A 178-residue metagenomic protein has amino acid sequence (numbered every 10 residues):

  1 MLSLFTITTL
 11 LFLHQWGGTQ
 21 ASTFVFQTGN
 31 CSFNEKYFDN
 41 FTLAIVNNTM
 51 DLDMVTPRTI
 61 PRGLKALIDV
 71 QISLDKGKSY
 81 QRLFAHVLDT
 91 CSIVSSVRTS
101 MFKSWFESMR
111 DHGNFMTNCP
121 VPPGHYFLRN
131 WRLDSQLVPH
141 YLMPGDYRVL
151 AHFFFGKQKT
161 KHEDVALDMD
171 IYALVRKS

Functional and structural regions predicted by a protein language model:
L2-F115, V121-H125, L137-S178: N-terminal onset of structured domains
L128-Q136: Short edge beta-strand/strand-turn motifs with a hydrophobic/aromatic core and a Ser/Thr and/or Pro "cap." The feature
